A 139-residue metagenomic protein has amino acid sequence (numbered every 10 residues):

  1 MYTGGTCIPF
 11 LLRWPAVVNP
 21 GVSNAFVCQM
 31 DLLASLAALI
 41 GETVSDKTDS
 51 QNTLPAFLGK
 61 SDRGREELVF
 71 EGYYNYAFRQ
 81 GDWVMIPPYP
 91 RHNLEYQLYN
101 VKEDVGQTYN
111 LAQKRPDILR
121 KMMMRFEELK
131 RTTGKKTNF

Functional and structural regions predicted by a protein language model:
M1-T3, V18, A25-K102, T132-K136: C-terminal cap/loop subdomain of S1 sulfatases and analogous C-terminal strand-loop tails that border
F10-L11, F26, F139: Conserved N-terminal phosphate-binding loop of PLP-dependent enzymes in the Aspartate aminotransferase
L11-V18: The feature captures the short pre-catalytic strand/loop hairpin that immediately precedes and shapes the active-site
G21-S23, N110: Second-shell loop/turn segments in exported
Y109-D117: Active-site-proximal N-terminal segment of extracellular/periplasmic enzymes that hydrolyze or transfer
K121-F139: Charge-dense polyanion-binding interfaces
